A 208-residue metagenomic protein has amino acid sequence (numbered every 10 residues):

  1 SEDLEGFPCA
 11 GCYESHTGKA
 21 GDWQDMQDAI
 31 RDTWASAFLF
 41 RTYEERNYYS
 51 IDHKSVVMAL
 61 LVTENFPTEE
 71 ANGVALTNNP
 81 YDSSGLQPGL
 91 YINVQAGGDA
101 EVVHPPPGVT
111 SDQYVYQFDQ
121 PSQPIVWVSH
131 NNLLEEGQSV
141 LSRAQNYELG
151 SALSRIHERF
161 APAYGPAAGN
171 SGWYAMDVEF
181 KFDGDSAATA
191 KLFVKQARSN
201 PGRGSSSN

Functional and structural regions predicted by a protein language model:
S1-N208: Conserved mixed alpha/beta core segments that line enzyme active sites in large multi-domain catalysts
